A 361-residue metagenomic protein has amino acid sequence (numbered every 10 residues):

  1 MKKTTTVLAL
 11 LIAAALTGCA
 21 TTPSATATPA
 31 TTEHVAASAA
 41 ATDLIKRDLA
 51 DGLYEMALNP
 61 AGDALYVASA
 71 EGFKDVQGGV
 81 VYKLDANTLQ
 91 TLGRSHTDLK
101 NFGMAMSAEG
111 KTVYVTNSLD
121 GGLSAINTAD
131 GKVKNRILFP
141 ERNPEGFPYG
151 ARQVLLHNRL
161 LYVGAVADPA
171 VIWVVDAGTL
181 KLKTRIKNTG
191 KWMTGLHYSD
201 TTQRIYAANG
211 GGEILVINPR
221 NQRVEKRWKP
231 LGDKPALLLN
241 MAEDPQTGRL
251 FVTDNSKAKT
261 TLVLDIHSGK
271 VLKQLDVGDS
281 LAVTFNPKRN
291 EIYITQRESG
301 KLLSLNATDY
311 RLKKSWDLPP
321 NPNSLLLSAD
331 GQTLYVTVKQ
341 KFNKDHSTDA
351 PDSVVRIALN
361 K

Functional and structural regions predicted by a protein language model:
M1-P23: Gram-negative bacterial Sec-dependent N-terminal signal peptides
C19-K361: Predominantly soluble domains enriched in secretory-pathway, periplasmic, or organellar proteins
